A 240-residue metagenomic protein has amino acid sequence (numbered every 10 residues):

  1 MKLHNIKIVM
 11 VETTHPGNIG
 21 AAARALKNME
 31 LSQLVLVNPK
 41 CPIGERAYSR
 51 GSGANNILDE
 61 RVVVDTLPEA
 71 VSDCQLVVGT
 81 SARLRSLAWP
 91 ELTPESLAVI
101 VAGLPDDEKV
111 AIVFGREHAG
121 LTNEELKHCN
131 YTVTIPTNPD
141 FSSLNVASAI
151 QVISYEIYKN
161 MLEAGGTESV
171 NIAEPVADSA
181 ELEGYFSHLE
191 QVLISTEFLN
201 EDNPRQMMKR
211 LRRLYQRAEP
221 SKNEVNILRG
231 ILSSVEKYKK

Functional and structural regions predicted by a protein language model:
M1-K240: Post-transcriptional modification and biogenesis factors for structured RNAs of the translation apparatus
